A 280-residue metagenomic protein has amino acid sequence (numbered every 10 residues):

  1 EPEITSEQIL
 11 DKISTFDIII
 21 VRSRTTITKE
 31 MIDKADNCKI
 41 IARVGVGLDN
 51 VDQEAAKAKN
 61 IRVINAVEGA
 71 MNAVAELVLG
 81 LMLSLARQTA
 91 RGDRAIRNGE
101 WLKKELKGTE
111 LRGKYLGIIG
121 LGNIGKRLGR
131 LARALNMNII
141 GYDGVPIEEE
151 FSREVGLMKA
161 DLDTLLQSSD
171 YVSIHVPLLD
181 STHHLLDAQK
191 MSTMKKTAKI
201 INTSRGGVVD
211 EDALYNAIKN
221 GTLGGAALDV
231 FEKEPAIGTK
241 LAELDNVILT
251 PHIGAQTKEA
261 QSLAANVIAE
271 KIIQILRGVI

Functional and structural regions predicted by a protein language model:
E1-I64, Q167, D187-Q189, T193: An N-terminal-biased, well-structured beta-alpha scaffold segment characteristic of Rossmann-like dinucleotide-binding
E1-P2, V44-G45, N60-N72, L162-D163 (+2 more regions): Short beta->alpha connector loops at strand-helix junctions that form conserved, small/polar/Pro-enriched
E3, R24, V46, D170 (+3 more regions): Short glycine-/small-residue-rich Rossmann-like dinucleotide-binding loops
D17-I20, C38-I40, Y171, K199 (+2 more regions): Short, Asp-centered acidic motifs that coordinate Mg2+ and/or phosphate in catalytic or ligand-binding sites
T26, G47-N50, G69-A70, E100 (+3 more regions): Residue-level detector of alpha-helix initiation sites
K59, V63-I64, E149, H183 (+1 more regions): Rossmann-like dinucleotide-binding domain for NAD(H)/NADP(H)
K59-I61, A66-Y115, R130, A134 (+2 more regions): Phosphate-binding beta-alpha-beta segment of Rossmann-like dinucleotide-binding domains, i.e., the NAD(P)
K104-K196: Rossmann-like dinucleotide/phosphate-binding beta-alpha-beta segment
